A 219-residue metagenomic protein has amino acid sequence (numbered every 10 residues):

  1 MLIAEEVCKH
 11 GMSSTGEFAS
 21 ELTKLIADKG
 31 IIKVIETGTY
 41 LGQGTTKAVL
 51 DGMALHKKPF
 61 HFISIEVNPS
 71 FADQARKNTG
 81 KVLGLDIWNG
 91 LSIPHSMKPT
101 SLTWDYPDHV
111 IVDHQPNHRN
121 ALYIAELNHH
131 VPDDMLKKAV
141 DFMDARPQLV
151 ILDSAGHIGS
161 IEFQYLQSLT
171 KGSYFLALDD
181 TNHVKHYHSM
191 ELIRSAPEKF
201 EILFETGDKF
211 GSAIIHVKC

Functional and structural regions predicted by a protein language model:
M1-A177, T181-C219: A short alpha-helical cap/connector motif
